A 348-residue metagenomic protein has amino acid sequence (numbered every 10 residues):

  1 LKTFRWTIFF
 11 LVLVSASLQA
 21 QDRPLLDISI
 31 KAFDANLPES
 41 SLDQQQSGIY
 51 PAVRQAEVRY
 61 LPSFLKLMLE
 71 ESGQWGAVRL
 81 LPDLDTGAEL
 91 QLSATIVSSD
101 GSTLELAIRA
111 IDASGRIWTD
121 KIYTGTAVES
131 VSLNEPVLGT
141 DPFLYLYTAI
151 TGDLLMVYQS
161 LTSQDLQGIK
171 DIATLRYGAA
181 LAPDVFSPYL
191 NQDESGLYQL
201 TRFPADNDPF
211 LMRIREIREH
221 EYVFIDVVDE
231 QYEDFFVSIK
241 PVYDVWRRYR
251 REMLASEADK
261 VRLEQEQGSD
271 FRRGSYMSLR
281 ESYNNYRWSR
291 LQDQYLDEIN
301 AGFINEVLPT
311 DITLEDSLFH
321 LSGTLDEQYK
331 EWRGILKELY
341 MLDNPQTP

Functional and structural regions predicted by a protein language model:
L1-T7: Bacterial N-terminal signal peptides that target proteins for export
T7-S15: Bacterial N-terminal signal peptides
A16-A20: Sec/Tat signal peptide C-region and signal peptidase I cleavage site
Q21-R23, A127-P348: C-terminal/domain-edge helix-coil "capping" segments
L26-E39, G168-L175: Short hydrophobic beta-strand segments
I28, A77-I108: A short, hydrophobic beta-strand-centered structural micro-motif
I30-E70: An acidic helix/loop motif centered on a single conserved Asp/Glu that marks catalytic or ligand-interacting sites
S93-L133: Amphipathic beta-strand/beta-sheet edge segments enriched in Tyr/Trp
